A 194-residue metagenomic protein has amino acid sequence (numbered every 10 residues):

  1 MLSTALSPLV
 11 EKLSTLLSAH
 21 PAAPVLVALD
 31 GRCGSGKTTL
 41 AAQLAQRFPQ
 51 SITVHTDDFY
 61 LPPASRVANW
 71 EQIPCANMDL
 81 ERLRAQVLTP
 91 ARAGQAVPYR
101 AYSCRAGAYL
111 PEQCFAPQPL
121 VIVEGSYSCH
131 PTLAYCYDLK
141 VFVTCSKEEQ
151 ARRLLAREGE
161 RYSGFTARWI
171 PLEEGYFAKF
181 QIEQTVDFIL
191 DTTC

Functional and structural regions predicted by a protein language model:
M1-V27: Extreme N-terminal, non-catalytic leader segments that precede Walker-type/kinase nucleotide-binding cores
R32: P-loop (Walker A) phosphate-binding loop of NTP-binding proteins
K37: Conserved lysine of the Walker
L40: Hydrophobic positions on the alpha1 helix immediately C-terminal to the Walker A/P-loop
P49-A64: Short beta-strand-centered segment that lines the nucleotide-binding/catalytic pocket of NTP-utilizing
S65-G107, L120: Conserved nucleotide-sensing/catalytic segment adjacent to the nucleotide-binding pocket in NTP-handling enzymes
A108, E112, H130, E160-C194: Small-molecule kinase domains that catalyze NTP-dependent phosphoryl transfer to phosphate-bearing small molecules
A108-A156: ATP-dependent NMP and nucleoside kinases share a basic, alpha-helical "lid"
